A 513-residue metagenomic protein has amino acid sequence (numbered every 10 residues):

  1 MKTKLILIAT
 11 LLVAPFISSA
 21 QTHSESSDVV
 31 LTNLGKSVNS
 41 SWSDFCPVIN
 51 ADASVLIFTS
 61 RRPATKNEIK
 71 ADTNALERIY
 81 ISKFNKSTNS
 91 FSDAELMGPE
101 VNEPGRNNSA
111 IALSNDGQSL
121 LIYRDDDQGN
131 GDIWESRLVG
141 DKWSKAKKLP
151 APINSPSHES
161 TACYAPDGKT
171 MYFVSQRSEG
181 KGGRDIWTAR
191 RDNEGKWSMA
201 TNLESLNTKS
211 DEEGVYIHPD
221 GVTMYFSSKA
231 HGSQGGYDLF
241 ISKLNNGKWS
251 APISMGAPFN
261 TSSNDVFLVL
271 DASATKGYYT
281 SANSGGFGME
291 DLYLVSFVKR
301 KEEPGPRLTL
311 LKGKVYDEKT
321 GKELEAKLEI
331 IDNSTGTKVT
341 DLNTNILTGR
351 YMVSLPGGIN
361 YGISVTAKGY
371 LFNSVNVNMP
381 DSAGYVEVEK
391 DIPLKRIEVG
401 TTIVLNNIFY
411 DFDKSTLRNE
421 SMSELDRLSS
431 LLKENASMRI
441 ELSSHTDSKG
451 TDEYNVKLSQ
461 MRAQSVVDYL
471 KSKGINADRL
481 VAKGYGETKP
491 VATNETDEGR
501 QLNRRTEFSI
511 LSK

Functional and structural regions predicted by a protein language model:
M1-E25: Bacterial Sec-dependent N-terminal signal peptides
Q21-K314, E318-K319, I359, Y385-E387 (+1 more regions): Short, conserved micro-motifs composed of acidic
T73-L76, S228, S233, S443-K513: Periplasmic OmpA-like peptidoglycan-binding domain that tethers envelope proteins to the cell wall
G183, E318-T335: Short, ordered, surface-exposed loop/turn motifs in non-cytosolic proteins
D332-R350: Short, acidic Ser/Thr/Gly-rich low-complexity loop/linker segments typical of extracellular and cell-surface proteins
G349, I359-G369: A short, solvent-exposed beta-strand micro-motif common in secreted/extracellular proteins
K368-D391: Structured interaction patches on ligand/partner-binding surfaces of diverse proteins
E398-M438, T446-Y454, D478: Short, solvent-exposed beta-strand/turn patches at coil↔beta or beta↔helix junctions that act as interaction loops
